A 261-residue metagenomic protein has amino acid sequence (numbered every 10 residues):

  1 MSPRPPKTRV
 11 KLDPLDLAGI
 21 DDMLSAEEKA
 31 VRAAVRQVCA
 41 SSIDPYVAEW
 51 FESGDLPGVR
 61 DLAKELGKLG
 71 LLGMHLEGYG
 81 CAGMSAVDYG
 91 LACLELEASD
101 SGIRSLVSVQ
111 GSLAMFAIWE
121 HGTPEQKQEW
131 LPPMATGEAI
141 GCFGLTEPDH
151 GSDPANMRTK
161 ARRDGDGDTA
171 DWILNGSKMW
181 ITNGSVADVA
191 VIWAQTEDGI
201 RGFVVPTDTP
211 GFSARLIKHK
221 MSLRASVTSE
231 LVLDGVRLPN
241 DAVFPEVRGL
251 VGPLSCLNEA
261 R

Functional and structural regions predicted by a protein language model:
M1-L106, Q126-E129, P133-T136, G167: Amphipathic, small/basic residue-rich leader segments at the start of a protein or domain
I20-L24, V31, S213-R261: Glycine-rich beta->alpha junctions and the first turn(s) of the following alpha-helix
S105-E125, G151: N-terminal glycine-rich flavin-associated loop
G137-L145: A short, Trp-centered hydrophobic/proline-enriched beta-strand micro-motif
D149-R158: Active-site-adjacent elements of ketosynthase-type condensing enzymes
G151, M179-S185, E259-R261: Glycine-rich phosphate/pyrophosphate-binding beta-alpha loops
T159-R163: A structural signal for short hydrophobic beta-strand segments in well-ordered beta-sheet cores
A170-D171, N175-R215: A short core secondary-structure module
